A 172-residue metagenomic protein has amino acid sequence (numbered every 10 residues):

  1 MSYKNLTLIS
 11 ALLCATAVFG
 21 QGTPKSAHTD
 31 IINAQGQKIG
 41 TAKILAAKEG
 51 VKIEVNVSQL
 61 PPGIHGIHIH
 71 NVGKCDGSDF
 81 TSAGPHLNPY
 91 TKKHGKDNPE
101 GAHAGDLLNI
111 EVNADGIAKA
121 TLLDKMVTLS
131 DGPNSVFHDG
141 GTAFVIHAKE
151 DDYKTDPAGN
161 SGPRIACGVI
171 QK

Functional and structural regions predicted by a protein language model:
M1-L8: Bacterial N-terminal signal peptides that target proteins for export
A11: N-terminal phosphate-binding loop and flanking beta/alpha elements of the actin-like ATPase fold
F19-K172: N-terminal leader/targeting pre-sequences
